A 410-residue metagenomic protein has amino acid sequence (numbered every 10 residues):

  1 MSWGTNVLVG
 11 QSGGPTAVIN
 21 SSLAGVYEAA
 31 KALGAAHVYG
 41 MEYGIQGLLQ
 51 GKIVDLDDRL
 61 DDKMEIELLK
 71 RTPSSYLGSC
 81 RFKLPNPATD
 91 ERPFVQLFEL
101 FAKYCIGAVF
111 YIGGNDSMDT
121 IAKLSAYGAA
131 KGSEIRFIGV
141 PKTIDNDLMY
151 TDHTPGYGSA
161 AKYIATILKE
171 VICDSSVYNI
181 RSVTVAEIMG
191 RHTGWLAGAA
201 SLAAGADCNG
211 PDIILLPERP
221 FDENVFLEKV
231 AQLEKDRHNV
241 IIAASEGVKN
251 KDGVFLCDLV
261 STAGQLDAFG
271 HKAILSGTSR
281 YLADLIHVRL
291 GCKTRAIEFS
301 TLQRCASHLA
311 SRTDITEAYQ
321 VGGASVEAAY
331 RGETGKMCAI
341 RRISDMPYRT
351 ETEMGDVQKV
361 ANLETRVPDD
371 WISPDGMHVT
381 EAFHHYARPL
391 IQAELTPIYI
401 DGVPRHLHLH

Functional and structural regions predicted by a protein language model:
M1, G51-G107, D116, P155-Y157 (+1 more regions): Glycine-rich oxoanion-binding loops at beta->alpha junctions
S2-I53: N-terminal phosphate-binding or glycine-rich loops at protein starts, especially the Walker A/P-loop of NTPases
W3-V9, L69-K83, K142-D152, I180-S182 (+1 more regions): Gly-rich Lys/Arg/Thr-decorated short loops/hinges at beta-loop-alpha junctions or inter-strand turns that position
N6-T16, S75-R81, G107-G113, G139 (+2 more regions): Short glycine-rich or small-residue beta-strand-to-loop segments that form or flank ligand, phosphate, metal/Fe-S
S12-G14, M41-G47, R81-F82, G114-N115 (+5 more regions): Short, ordered loop/turn segments at secondary-structure junctions
T16-V26, L48-L49, R92-V95, N115-K123 (+5 more regions): Short glycine/serine/threonine-rich phosphate/pyrophosphate-binding segments that cradle anionic phosphate groups
V38, L100, A108-G113, D119-E134 (+1 more regions): Accessory alpha-helical/coil subdomains and C-terminal extensions that flank or cap enzyme catalytic cores
F255-H410: C-terminal non-catalytic interaction/assembly regions of soluble proteins
